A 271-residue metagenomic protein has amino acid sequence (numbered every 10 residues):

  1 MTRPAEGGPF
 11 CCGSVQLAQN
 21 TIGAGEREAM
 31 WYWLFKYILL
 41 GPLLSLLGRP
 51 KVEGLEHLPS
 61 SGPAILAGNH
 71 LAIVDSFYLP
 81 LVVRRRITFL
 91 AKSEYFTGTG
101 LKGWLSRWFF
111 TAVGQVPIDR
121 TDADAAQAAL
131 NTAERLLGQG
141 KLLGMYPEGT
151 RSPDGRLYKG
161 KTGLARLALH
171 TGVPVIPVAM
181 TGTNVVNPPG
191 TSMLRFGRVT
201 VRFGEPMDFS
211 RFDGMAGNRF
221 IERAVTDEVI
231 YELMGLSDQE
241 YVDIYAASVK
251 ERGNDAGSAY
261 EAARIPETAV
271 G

Functional and structural regions predicted by a protein language model:
C11-C12: Cysteine-centered motifs
Q16-Q19: Low-complexity, intrinsically disordered or signal/transmembrane-proximal segments
T21-R27, W31, Q127-G271: Non-catalytic C-terminal accessory region of glycerolipid acyltransferases and related lyso-lipid remodeling enzymes
R27-L47, T99-G114, S192-R198: Alpha-helical membrane-targeting segments
L39-G41, A112-R120, P147-R151: Short, basic, glycine/proline-bearing loop/turn elements
S45, L58-A123: Catalytic core of membrane glycerolipid acyltransferases/transacylases, capturing the structured, soluble-facing
S45-V52, A125-Q127, T183-V185: Short gly/ser/thr-rich secondary-structure transition/capping motifs
